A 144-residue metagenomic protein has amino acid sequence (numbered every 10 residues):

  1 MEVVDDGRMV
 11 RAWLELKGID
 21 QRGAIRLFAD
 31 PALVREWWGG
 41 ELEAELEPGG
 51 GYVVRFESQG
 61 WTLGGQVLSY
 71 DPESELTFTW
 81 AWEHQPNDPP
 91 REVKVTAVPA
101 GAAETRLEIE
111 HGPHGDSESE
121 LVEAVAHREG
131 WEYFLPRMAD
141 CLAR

Functional and structural regions predicted by a protein language model:
M1-E43: Hydrophobic ligand-binding cavity/cleft-lining segments
V4-M9, W13, Y52-V54, T62 (+3 more regions): Charge-dense, helix-prone N-terminal extensions
R11-L14, I19, V54-E57, E123-A126: Alpha-helical scaffold segments that form or flank carboxylate-/histidine-based iron centers
L14, I109-H111: Short, hydrophobic/aromatic-enriched beta-strand segments in well-ordered soluble domains
G23-A24, V34, Y52-V54, V67 (+4 more regions): Hydrophobic pocket/interface hotspot
L42-E43, S58-E104, G112-H114, D140: Hydrophobic-ligand binding "helix-grip"
L46-G51: Short coil-to-beta transition motif at edge beta-strands of beta-rich domains
P113-R144: A conserved amphipathic terminal alpha-helix motif
